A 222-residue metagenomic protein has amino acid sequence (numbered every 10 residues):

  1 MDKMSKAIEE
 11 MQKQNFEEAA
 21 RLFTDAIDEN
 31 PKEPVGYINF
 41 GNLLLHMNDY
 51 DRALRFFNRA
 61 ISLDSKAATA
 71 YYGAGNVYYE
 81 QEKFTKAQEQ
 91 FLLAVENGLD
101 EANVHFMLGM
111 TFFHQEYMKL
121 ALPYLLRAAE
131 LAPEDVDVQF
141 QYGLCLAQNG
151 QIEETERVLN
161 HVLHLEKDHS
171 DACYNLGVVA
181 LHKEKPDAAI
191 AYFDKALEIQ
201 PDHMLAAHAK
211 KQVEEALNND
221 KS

Functional and structural regions predicted by a protein language model:
M1-K6, K185-S222: Terminal, low-structured helical/coil segments at or just beyond the last alpha-helical repeat
S5-I8, P34-H46, T69-N76, E80: Non-membrane alpha-helical segments in proteins
Q12-T24, M47-R59, Q81-L93, H114-R127 (+3 more regions): Structural signature of tandem alpha-helical TPR/SEL1-like repeats, specifically the intra-repeat loop/turn
P34-V35, A68-T69, E101-N103, V136-D137 (+2 more regions): Helix-start (N-cap) detector for alpha-helical repeat units in TPR-like alpha-solenoids, especially tetratricopeptide
